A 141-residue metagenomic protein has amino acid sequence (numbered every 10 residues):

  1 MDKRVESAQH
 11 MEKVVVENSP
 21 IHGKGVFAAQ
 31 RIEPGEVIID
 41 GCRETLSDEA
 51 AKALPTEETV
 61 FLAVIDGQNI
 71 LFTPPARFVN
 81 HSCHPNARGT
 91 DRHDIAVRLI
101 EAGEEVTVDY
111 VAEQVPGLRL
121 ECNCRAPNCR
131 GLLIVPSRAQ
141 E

Functional and structural regions predicted by a protein language model:
M1-E141: Conserved catalytic SET/PR domain of SAM-dependent protein methyltransferases, capturing the structural core that binds
